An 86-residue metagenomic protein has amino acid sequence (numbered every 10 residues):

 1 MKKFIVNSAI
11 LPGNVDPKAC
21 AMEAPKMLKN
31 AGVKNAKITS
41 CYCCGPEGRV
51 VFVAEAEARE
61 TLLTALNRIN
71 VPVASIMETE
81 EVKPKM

Functional and structural regions predicted by a protein language model:
M1-G32, T39, C44-G48, E81-M86: Short S/T/G/P-rich N-terminal loop/turn motif that feeds into the first structured element of a domain
A9, V53-E55: Short hydrophobic/aromatic beta-strand micro-patches that form the beta-sheet surface supporting nucleotide- or nucleic
A31-K34, E55-M86: An amphipathic, aromatic/His-enriched active-site/gating alpha helix that lines ligand/cofactor pockets
